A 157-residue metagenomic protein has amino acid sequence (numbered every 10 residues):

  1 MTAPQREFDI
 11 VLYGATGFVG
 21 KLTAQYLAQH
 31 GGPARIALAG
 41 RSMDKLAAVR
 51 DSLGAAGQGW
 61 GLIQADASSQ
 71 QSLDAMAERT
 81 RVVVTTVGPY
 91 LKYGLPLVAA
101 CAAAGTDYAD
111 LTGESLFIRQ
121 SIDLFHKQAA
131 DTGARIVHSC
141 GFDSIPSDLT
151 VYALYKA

Functional and structural regions predicted by a protein language model:
M1-F8: A short, basic/flexible loop-to-alpha-helix module at the beginning of a structural domain
F8-H30: N-terminal Rossmann NAD(P)H-binding glycine-rich loop of SDR-like oxidoreductase domains
D9, R81-V82, D107: Structural motif
R35-A37: Short beta-strand element of Class I
A39-M43, D66-A67: N-terminal Rossmann-fold cofactor-binding loop
V49-Q58: Short, conserved SAM-binding/catalytic segment of Class I S-adenosyl-L-methionine-dependent methyltransferases
G61-Y93: Conserved Rossmann-fold cofactor-binding substructure of NAD(P)-dependent oxidoreductases
P89-A157: Glycine-/Pro-rich loop/turn segments that contact NAD(P) or position catalytic residues in Rossmann-like domains
